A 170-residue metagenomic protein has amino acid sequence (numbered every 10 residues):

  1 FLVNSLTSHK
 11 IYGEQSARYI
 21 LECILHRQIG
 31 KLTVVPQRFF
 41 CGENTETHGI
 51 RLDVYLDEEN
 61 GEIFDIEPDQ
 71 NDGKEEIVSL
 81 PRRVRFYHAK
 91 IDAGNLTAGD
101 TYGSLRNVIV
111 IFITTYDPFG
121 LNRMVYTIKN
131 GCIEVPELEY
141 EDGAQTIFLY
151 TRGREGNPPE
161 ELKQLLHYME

Functional and structural regions predicted by a protein language model:
F1-E170: Elongated, amphipathic alpha-helical interaction scaffolds
